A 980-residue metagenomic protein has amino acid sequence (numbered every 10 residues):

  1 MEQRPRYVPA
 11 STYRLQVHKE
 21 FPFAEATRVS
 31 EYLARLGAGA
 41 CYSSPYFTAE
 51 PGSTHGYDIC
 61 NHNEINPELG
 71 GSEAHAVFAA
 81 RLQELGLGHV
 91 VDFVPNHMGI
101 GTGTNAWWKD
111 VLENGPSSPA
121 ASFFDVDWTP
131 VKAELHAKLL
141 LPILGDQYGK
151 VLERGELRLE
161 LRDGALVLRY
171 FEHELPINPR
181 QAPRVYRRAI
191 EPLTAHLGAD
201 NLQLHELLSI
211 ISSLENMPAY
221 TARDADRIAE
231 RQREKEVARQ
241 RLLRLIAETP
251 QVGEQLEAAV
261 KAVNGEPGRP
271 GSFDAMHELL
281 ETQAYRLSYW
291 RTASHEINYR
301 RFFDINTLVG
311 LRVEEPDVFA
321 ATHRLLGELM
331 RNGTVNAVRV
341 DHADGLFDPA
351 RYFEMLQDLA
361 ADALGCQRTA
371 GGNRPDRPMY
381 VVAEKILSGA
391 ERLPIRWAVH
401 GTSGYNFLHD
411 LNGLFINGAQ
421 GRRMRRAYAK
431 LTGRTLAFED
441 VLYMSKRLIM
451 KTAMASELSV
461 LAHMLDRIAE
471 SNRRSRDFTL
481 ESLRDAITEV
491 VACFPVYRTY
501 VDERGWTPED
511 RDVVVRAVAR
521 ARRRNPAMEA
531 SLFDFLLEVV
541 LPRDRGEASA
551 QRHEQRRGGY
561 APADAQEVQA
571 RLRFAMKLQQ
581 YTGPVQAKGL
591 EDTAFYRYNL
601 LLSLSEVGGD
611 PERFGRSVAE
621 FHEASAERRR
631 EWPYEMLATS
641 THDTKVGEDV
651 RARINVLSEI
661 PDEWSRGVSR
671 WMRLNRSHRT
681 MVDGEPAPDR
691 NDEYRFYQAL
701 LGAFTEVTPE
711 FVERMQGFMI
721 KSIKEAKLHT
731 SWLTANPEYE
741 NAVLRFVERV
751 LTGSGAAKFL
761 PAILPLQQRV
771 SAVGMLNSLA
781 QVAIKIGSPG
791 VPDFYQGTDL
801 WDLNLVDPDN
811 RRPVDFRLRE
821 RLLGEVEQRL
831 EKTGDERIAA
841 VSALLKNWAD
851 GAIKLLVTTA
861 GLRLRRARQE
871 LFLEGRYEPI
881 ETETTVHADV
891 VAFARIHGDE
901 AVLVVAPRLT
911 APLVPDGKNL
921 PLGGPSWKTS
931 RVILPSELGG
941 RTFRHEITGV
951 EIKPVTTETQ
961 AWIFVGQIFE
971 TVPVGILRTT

Functional and structural regions predicted by a protein language model:
M1-P51, N63, E68, A76 (+15 more regions): Carbohydrate-interacting/catalytic domains
E31, S43, L87, A121-F123 (+3 more regions): Activation on extended, non-transmembrane soluble regions of large proteins
S53-N66, T104, W108: Surface-exposed, active-site-proximal loop segments in enzymatic domains
H55, T102, N306-V309, D344: Phosphate-group recognition and catalysis centered on beta-loop-alpha active-site segments
F78-V126: Hydrophobic or amphipathic alpha-helical targeting/insertion segments
H89-V91, G99-A106, V111, R425-R426 (+2 more regions): N-terminal beta-alpha lobe that positions the nucleotide/phosphoryl donor in ATP/NTP-coupled carboxylate activation
N96, V340-L346, K846: Conserved short loop/turn motifs at secondary-structure junctions
